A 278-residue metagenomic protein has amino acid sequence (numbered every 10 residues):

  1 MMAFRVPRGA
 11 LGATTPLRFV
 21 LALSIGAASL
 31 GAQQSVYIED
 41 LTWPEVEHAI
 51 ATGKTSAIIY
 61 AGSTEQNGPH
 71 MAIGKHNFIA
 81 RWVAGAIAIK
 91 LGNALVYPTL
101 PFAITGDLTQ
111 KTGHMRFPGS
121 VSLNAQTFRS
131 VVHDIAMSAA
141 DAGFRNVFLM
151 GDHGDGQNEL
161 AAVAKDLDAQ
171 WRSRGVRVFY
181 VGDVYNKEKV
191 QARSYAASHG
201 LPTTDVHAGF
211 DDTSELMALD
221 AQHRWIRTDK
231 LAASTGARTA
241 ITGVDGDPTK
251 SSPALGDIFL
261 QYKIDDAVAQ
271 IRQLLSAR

Functional and structural regions predicted by a protein language model:
M1-T14: N-terminal secretory signal peptides that target proteins for export/translocation
G9, A22-S24, H48, G200: Short linear sequence elements within intrinsically disordered, low-complexity coil regions
G9-G12, G26, G31: Residue-identity detector for glycine
P16-A28: Bacterial N-terminal signal peptides
Q33-F148, D152-R278: Extended, histidine- and acidic-residue-enriched regions that form the cofactor-binding/catalytic faces
